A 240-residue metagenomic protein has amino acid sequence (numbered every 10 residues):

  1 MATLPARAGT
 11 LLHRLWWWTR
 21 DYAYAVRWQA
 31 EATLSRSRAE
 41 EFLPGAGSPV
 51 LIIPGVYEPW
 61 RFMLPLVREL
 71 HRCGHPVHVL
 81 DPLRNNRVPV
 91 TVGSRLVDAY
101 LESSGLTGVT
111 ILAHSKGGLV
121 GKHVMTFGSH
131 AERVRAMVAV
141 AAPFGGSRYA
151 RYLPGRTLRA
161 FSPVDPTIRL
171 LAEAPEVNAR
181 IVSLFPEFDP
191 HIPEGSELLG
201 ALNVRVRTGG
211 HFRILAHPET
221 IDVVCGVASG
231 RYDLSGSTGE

Functional and structural regions predicted by a protein language model:
M1-I52, Y57-L80, S103-S104, V227-E240: Flexible, membrane-associating and regulatory peripheral segments of lipid-active enzymes
A2-R7, L11, A131-F144, P190-G200 (+1 more regions): A short, terminal or domain-edge coil/loop segment
G9-T10, L43, R169, N178 (+1 more regions): N-terminal hydrophobic alpha-helix used for membrane targeting or insertion
W16-T33, R148-V164, I221: Hydrophobic, aromatic-rich cap/lid helix
V50-R61, P65, E69-R180, H191-I192: Serine-dependent carboxylesterase/thioesterase catalytic core of lipase-like alpha/beta-hydrolase/SGNH enzymes
P175-E240: C-terminal catalytic-base region of ester-bond hydrolases, centering on the histidine of the charge-relay
